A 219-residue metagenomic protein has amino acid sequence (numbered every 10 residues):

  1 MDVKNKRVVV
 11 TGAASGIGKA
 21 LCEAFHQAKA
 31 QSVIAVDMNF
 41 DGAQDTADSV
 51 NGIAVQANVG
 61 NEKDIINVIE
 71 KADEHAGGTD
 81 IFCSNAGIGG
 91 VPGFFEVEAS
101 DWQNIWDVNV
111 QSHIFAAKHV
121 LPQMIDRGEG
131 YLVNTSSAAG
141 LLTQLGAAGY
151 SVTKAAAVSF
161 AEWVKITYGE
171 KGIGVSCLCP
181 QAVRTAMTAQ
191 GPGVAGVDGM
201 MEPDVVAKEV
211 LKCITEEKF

Functional and structural regions predicted by a protein language model:
D2-V33: Canonical Rossmann dinucleotide-binding motif of NAD(H)/NADP(H)-dependent dehydrogenases/reductases, specifically
A30-A43: Conserved glycine-rich Rossmann-like NAD(P)H-binding loop of the short-chain dehydrogenase/reductase
F40-D41, A57-N67, A99: The beta1-alpha1 cofactor-binding region of Rossmann-like NAD(H)/NADP(H)-dependent oxidoreductases
G93-W106: Substrate-binding pocket helix/loop in short-chain dehydrogenase/reductase
A117, T153: Active-site helix of classical SDR
S137: Residue(s) in the substrate-gating loop at a strand-loop-helix junction that position the organic substrate next
C177-L178, G193-F219: C-terminal helical subdomain
